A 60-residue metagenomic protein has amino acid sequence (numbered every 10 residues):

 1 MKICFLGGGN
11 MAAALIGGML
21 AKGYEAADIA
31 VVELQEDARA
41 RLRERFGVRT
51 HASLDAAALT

Functional and structural regions predicted by a protein language model:
M1-L54: NAD(P)+-binding Rossmann beta1-loop-alpha1 motif at the extreme N-terminus of oxidoreductases
D55-T60: A short, aliphatic-rich alpha-helical micro-motif
